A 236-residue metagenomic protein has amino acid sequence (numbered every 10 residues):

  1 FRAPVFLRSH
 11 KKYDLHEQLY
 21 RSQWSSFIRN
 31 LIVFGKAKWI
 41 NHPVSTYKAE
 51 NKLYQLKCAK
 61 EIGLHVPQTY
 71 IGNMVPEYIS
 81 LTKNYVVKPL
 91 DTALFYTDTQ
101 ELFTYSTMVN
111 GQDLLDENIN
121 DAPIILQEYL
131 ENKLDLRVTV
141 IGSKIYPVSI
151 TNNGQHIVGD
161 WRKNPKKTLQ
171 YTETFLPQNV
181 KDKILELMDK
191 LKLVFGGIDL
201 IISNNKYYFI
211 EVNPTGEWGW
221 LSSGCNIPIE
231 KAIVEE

Functional and structural regions predicted by a protein language model:
F1-H65: Conserved N-proximal alpha/beta basic substrate-recognition cap immediately N-terminal to, or forming the N-lobe
K48, Y54-L102: Loop-centered beta-sheet repeat module
I62-H65, K190-V194: Short secondary-structure junctions
T82-L176: Phosphate-binding site of ATP-dependent enzymes
I124, L193-G196: PAS/PAS-like sensory domains
T172-D182, E186-L193, I202-E236: C-terminal active-site "lid" helix and adjoining low-complexity regulatory extension at the edge of ATP-using catalytic
I198-L200: Hydrophobic residue at the +6 position relative to the catalytic HRD Asp in the kinase catalytic loop
